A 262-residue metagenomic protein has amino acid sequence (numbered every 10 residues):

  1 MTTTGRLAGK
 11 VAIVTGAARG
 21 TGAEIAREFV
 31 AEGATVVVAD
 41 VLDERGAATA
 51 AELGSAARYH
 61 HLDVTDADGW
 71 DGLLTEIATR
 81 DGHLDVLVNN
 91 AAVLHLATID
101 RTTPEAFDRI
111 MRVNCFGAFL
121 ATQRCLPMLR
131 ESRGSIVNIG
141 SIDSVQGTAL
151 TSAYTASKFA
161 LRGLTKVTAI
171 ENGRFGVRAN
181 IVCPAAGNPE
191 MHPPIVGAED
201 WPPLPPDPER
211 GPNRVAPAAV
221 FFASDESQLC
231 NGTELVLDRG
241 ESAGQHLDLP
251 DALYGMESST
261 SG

Functional and structural regions predicted by a protein language model:
T2-T4, Q146, N231-G262: Short C-terminal tail/terminal secondary-structure segment of NAD(P)H-dependent dehydrogenase/reductase domains
G5-T35: Canonical Rossmann dinucleotide-binding motif of NAD(H)/NADP(H)-dependent dehydrogenases/reductases, specifically
T98-I99, T103-D108, D200: Substrate-binding pocket helix/loop in short-chain dehydrogenase/reductase
T122, S157, T165: Active-site helix of classical SDR
P127, I170-E171, Q228: Alpha-helical segment proximal to the catalytic Tyr-Lys
S141: Residue(s) in the substrate-gating loop at a strand-loop-helix junction that position the organic substrate next
R174, I181, G197-R239: C-terminal helical subdomain
